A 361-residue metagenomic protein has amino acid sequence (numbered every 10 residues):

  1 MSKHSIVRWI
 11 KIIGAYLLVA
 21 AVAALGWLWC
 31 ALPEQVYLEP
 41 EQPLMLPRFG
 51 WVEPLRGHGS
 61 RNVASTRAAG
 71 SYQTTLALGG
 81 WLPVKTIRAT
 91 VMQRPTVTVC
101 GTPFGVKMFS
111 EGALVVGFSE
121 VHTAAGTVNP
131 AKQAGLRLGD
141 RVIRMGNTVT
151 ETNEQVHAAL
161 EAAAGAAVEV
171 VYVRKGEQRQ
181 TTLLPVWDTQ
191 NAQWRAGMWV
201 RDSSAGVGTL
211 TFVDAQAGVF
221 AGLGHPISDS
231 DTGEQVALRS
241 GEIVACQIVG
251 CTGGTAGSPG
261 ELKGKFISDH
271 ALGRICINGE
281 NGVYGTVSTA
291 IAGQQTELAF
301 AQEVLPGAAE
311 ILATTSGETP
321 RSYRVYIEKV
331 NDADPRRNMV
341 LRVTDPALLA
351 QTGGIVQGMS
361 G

Functional and structural regions predicted by a protein language model:
M1-F49, G57, L210: Gram-positive cell-envelope targeting signals
L44-Q73: Short extracytoplasmic
L76-G80, K85-I87, V91-R94, F104 (+2 more regions): PDZ-domain C-terminal substructure recognizer with occasional recognition of PDZ-binding tails
G105, F109-Q133, R137, N338: PDZ/PDZ-like groove recognition
A131-E154, G361: Conserved PDZ fold ligand-binding element
N147-T148, V173, T314: Short, surface-exposed secondary-structure boundary micro-motifs
T148-A159, P320-S322: Short, Lys/Arg- and Gly-enriched loop/turn segments at beta-strand edges
T182-G353, Q357-S360: Serine endopeptidase catalytic core focused on the charge-relay Asp
